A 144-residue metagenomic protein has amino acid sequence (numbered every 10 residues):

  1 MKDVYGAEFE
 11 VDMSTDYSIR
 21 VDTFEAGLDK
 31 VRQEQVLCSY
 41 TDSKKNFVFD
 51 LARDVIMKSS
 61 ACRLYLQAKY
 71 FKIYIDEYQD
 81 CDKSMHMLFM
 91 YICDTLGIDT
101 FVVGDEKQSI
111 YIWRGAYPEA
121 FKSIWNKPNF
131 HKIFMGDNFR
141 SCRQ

Functional and structural regions predicted by a protein language model:
K2-Y74, K83-L88, I112, E119: Accessory N-terminal region flanking or inserted into the helicase ATPase core in nucleic-acid motor proteins
E77: Catalytic glutamate of the conserved HExxH
L88-Q144: Conserved RecA-like helicase ATPase core segment that couples NTP binding/hydrolysis to strand translocation
